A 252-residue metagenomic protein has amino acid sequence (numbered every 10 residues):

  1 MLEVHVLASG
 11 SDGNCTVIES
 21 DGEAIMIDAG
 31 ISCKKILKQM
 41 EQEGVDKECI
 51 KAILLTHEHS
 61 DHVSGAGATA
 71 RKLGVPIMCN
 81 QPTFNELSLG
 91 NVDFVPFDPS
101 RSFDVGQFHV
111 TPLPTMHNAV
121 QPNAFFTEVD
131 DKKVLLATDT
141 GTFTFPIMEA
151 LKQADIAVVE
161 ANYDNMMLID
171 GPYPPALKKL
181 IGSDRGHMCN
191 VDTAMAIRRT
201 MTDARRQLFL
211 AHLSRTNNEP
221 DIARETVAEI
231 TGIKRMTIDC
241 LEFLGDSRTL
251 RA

Functional and structural regions predicted by a protein language model:
M1-E43, N123-D139, I156: Conserved beta-strand hairpin/beta-sheet module of binuclear metal-dependent hydrolase folds, prominently
H5-C15, H57-A66, F84, V110-L113: Structured catalytic core of nucleotide-sugar glycosyltransferases
I27-G30, I50-E58, M78-Q81, L135-T138 (+3 more regions): Active-site neighborhood of phospho(di)ester-bond hydrolases with catalytic His/Asp-centered motifs
C33-C79: Active-site metal-binding motif and surrounding structural segment of the metallo-beta-lactamase
H59-V63, F84-E86, A119-V120, F143-F145 (+2 more regions): Active-site environment of divalent metal-dependent phosphoester hydrolases
S64-L73, S88-L89, N218-E225: Metal-dependent catalytic neighborhoods of phosphoester/phosphodiester hydrolases
C79-K132: Metallo-beta-lactamase
F145-L241: Cap/insert and terminal regions of metallo-dependent hydrolase folds
